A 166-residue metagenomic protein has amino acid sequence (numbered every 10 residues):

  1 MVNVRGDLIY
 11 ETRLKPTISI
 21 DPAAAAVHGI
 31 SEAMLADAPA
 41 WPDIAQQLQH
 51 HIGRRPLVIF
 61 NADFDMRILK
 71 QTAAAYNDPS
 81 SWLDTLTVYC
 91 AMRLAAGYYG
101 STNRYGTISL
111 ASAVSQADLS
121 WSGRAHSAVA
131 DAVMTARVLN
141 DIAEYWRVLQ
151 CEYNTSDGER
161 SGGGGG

Functional and structural regions predicted by a protein language model:
V2-I30, H50-G165: Metal-dependent phosphoesterase core characteristic of DEDDh/y 3'-5' exonuclease domains
A26-I44: Metal-dependent phosphoesterase signature
A45-Q49: Short hydrophobic/charged patches on amphipathic alpha-helices used for structural packing and interfaces
